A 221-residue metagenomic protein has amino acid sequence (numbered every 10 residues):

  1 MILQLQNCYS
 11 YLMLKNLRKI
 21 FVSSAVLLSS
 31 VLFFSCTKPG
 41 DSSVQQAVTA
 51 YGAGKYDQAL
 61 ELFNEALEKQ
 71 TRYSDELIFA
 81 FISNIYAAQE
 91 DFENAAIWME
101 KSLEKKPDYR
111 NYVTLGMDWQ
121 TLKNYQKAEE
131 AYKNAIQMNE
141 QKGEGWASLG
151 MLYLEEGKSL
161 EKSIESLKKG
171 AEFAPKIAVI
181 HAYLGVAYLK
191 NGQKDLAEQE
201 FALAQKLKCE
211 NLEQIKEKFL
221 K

Functional and structural regions predicted by a protein language model:
G40-D41, S74-E76, Y109-R110, G143-E144 (+2 more regions): Helix-start (N-cap) detector for alpha-helical repeat units in TPR-like alpha-solenoids, especially tetratricopeptide
D41-T71, L77, F81-A88: Alpha-helical segment of the N-proximal tetratricopeptide repeat
K55-E61, Q89-K101, T121-N134, G157-K169 (+1 more regions): Structural signature of tandem alpha-helical TPR/SEL1-like repeats, specifically the intra-repeat loop/turn
K69-T71, E104-K105, M138, F173 (+1 more regions): Structural marker of alpha-solenoid helical repeat scaffolds
A80-F81, T114, S148, Y183 (+1 more regions): Canonical tetratricopeptide repeat
A182, V186-K221: Terminal, low-structured helical/coil segments at or just beyond the last alpha-helical repeat
